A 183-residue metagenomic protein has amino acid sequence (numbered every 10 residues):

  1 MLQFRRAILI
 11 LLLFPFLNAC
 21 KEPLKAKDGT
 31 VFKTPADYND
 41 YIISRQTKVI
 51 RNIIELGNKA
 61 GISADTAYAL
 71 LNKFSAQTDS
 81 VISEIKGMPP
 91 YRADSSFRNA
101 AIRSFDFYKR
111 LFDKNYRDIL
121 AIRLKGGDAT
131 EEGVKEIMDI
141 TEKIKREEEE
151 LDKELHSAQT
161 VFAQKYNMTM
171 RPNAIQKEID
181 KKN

Functional and structural regions predicted by a protein language model:
M1-I8: Bacterial N-terminal signal peptides that target proteins for export
F16-A19: C-terminal motif of bacterial Sec signal peptides marking the signal peptidase cleavage site
K21-A76, M168, P172-N183: Immediate post-signal-peptide N-terminus of mature secreted/exported proteins
K25-K27, E55-K59, S80-A93, G127-I137: Short, charged/polar, low-complexity loop and linker segments that flank or interrupt alpha-helical bundles
P35-D40, S96-F107: Short, charge/polar-rich alpha-helical segments
A67-K73, R98-R103, E131-E142: Short, charged, amphipathic alpha-helical segments
V81-R103, D118-R123: Short, solvent-exposed, charged loop/turn and helix-capping segments that join or cap alpha-helices on peripheral
L120-K182: A charged, solvent-exposed segment within the mature domains of Sec-exported extracytoplasmic proteins
